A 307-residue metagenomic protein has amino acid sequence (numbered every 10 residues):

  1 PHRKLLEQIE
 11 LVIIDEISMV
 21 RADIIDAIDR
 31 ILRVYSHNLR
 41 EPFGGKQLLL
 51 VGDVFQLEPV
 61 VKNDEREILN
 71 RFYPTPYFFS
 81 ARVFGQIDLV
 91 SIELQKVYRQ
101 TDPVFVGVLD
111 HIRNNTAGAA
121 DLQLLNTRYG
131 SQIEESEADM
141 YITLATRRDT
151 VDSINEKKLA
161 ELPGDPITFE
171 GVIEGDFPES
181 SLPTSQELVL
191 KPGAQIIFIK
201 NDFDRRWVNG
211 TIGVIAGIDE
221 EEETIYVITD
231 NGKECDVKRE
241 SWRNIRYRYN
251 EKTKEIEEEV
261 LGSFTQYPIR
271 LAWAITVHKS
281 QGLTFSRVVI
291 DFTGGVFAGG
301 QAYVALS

Functional and structural regions predicted by a protein language model:
P1-S307: Conserved ATP-binding/catalytic motifs of P-loop helicase motor domains
